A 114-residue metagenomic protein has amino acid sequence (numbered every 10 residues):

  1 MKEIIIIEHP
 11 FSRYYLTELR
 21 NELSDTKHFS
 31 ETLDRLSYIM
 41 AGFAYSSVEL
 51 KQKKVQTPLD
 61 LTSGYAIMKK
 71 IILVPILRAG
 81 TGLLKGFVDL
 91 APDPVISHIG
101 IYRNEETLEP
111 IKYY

Functional and structural regions predicted by a protein language model:
M1-Y114: PRPP-associated nucleotide enzymes
